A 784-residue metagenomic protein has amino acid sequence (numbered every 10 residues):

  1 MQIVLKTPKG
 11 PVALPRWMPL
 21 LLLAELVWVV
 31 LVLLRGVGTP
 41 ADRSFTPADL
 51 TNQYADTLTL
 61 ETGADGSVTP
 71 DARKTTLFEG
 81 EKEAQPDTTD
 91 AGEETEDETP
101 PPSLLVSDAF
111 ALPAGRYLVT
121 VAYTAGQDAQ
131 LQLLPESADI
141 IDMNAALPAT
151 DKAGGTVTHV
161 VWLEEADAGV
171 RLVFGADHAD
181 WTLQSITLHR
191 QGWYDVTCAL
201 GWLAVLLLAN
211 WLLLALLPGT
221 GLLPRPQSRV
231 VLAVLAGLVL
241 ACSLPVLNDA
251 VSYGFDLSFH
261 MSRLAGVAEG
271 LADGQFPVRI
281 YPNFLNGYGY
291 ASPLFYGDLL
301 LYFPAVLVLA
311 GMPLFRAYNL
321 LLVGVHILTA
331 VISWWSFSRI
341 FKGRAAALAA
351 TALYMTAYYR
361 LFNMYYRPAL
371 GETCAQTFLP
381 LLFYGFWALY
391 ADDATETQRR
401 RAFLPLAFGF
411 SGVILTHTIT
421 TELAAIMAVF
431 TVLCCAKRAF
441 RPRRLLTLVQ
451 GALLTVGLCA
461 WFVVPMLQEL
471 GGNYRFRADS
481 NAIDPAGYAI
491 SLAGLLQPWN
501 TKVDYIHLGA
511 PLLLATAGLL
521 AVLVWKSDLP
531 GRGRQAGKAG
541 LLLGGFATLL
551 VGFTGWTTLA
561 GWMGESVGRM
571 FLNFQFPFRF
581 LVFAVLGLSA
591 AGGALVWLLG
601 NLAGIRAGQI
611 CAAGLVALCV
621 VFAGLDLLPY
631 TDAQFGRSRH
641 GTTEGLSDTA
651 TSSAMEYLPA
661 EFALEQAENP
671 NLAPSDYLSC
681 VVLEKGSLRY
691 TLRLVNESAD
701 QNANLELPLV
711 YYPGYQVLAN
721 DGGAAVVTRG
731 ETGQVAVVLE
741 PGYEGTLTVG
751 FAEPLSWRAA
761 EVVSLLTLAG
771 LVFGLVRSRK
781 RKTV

Functional and structural regions predicted by a protein language model:
Q2-P40, I186-F635, T746-F751, L755-V784: Membrane-embedded transmembrane-helix bundle of lipid-linked glycan/lipid transferases
L14-P113, I141-N144, T187-H189, Y194-C198 (+1 more regions): Glycan-recognition and processing domains
A24-E25, R35-V37, V331, L618-N702 (+2 more regions): Extracytoplasmic
P86, G92-E96, M143-G154, S566-V567 (+1 more regions): Solvent-exposed beta-strand/loop surfaces of large extracellular or lumenal domains
V106, P113, T120, K152-T156 (+1 more regions): Active-site-proximal, structured, solvent-exposed surfaces of multi-pass membrane proteins that position macromolecular
D128-I140, A719: Short, surface-exposed beta-strand/strand-loop-strand elements in extracellular ectodomains
A138-D167: Extracellular carbohydrate recognition and processing domains and analogous Trp-centered ligand-binding platforms
R171-A179, F751-E753: Short beta-strand-plus-loop segments that form exposed binding edges in beta-rich domains
